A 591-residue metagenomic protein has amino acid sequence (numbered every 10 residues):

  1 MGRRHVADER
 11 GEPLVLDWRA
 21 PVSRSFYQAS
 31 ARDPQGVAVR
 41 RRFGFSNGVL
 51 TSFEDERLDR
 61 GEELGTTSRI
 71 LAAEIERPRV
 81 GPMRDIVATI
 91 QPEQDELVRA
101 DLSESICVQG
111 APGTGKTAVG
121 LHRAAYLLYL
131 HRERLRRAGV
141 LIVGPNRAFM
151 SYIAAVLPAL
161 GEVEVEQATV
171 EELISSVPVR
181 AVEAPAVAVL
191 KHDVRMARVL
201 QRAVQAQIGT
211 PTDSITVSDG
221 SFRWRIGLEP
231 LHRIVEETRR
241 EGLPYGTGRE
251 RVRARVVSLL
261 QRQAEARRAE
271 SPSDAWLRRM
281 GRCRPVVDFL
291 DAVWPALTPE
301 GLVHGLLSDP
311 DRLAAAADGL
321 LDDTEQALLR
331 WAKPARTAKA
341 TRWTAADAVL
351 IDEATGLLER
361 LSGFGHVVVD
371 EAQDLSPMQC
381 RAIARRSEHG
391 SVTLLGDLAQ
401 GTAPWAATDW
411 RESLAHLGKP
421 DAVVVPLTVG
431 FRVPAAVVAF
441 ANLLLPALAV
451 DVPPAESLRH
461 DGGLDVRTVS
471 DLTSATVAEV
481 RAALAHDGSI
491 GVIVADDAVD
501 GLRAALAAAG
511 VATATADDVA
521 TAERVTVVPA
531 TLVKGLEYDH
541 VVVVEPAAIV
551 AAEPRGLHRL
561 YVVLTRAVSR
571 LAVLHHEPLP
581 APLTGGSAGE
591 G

Functional and structural regions predicted by a protein language model:
M1-A73: N-terminal accessory nucleic-acid engagement/regulatory domains that precede and modulate ATP-driven motor cores
M1-R4, V39-R40, D101, P112 (+3 more regions): Hydrophobic alpha-helical segments that drive targeting, anchoring, or assembly
S46, E63-T66, L71-R202, A206 (+4 more regions): P-loop NTPase Walker
P82, I86, K116-G120, M196 (+4 more regions): Phosphate/oxyanion-binding active-site loops and adjacent basic polyanion-contact surfaces
I90, V368-V369: Short hydrophobic beta-strand that contains or immediately precedes a catalytic carboxylate
Q91, D95, R99-L102, A125 (+4 more regions): Amphipathic, well-packed alpha-helical segments that form the structural scaffold of globular domains
L128-V368, D374-A382, G390, A399-W405 (+1 more regions): Alpha-helical nucleic-acid-binding subdomain of P-loop helicases immediately C-terminal to the Walker A/P-loop
E133, A138, R147-L173, V179-K191 (+2 more regions): Conserved helicase motor core of SF1/SF2 NTP-dependent helicases
